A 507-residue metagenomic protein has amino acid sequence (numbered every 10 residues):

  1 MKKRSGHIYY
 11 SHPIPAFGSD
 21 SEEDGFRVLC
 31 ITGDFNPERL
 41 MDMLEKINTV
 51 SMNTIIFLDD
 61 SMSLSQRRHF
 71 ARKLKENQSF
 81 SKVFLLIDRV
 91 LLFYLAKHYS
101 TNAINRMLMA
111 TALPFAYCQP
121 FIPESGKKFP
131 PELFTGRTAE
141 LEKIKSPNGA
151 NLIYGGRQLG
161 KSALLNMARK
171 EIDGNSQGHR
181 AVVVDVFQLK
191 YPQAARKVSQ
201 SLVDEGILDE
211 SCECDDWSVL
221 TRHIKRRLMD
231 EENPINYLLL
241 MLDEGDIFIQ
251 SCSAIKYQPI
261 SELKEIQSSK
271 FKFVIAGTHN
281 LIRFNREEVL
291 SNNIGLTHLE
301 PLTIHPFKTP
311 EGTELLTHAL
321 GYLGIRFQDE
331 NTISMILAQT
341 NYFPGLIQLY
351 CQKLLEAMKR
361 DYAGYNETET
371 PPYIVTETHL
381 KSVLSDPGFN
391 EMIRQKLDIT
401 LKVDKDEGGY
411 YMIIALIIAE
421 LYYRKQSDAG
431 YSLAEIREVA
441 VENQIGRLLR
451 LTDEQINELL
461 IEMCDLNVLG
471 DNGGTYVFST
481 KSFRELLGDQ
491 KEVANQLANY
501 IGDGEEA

Functional and structural regions predicted by a protein language model:
P13-E38, T54-S63, R227-K256, S479: Conserved P-loop NTPase "ATPase switch" module shared by AAA+ and STAND
R39-I47, R67-Q78, S218-L281, N285-G295 (+1 more regions): Conserved Walker B catalytic segment
T54-F57, G174-K190: Conserved catalytic segments around the Walker B and adjacent sensor/switch elements of P-loop NTPase domains
I104-G156, M167, E171: Walker A/P-loop-proximal flanking segment of P-loop NTPase domains
F129-G136, K170, D329, Y342 (+2 more regions): Winged-helix-like regulatory helical subdomains adjacent to P-loop NTPase cores
I153-V183: P-loop NTPase Walker A phosphate-binding motif
A181-C212: Conserved NTP-binding/hydrolysis module of P-loop NTPases
L302-T332, Y350: Conserved small helical "lid"/interfacial subdomain of P-loop NTPases
